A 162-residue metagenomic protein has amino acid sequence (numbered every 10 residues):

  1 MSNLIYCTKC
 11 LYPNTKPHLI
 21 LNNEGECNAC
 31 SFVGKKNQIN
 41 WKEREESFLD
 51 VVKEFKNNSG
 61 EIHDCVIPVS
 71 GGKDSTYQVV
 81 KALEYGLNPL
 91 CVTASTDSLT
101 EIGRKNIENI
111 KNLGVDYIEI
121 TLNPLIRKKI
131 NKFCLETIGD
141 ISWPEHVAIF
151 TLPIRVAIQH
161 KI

Functional and structural regions predicted by a protein language model:
N3-I162: ATP-dependent adenylation/nucleotidyltransferase module used to activate substrates
